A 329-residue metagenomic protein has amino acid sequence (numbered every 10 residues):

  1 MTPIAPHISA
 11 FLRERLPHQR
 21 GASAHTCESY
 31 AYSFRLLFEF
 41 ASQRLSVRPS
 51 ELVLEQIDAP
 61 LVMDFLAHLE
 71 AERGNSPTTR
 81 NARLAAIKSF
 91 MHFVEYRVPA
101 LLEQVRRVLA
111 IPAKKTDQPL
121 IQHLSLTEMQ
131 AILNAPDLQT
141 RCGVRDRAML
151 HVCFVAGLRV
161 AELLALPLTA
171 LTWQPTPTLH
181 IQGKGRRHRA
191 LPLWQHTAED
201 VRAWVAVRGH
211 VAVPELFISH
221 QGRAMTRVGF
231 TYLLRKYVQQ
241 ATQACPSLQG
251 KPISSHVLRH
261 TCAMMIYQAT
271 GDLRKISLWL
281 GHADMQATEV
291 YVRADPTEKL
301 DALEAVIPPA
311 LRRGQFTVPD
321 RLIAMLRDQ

Functional and structural regions predicted by a protein language model:
M1-Q329: Conserved catalytic core of the tyrosine transesterase superfamily
